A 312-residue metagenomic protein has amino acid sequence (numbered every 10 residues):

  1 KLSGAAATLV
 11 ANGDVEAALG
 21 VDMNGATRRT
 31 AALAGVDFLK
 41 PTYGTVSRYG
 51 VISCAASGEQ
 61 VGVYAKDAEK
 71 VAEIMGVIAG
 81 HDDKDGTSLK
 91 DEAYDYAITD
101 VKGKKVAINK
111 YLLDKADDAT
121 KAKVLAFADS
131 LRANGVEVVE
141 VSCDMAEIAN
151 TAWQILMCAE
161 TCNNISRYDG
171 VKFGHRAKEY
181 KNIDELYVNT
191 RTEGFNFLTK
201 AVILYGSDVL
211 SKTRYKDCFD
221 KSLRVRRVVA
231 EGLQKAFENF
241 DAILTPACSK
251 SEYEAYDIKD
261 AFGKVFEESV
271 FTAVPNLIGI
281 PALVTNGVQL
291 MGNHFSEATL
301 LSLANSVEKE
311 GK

Functional and structural regions predicted by a protein language model:
K1-I78, I278-N286: Short glycine/serine-rich loop segments
E16, I78, L125, S130 (+4 more regions): Glycine-rich, small-residue loops and helix-cap segments that act as flexible hinges at active-site edges
M23-T27, L33, L112, D144 (+2 more regions): Acidic, glycine-rich active-site loops and adjacent beta-strand->loop/helix elements that engage anionic groups
G25-R28, K115-D117, I148-A149, S211-K212 (+1 more regions): Flexible loop/turn segments at secondary-structure boundaries
R28-L33, G50-V51, A119-K121, N150-W153 (+1 more regions): Short acidic, glycine/serine/threonine-rich loops at helix termini
K40-A122, F127, E185, N189 (+1 more regions): A short helix-breaking turn/cap at a secondary-structure junction
K84-L89, G135-D144, Q234: Flexible, glycine/charged-enriched surface loops at secondary-structure junctions
A133-W153, N286: Short connector loops at secondary-structure junctions
